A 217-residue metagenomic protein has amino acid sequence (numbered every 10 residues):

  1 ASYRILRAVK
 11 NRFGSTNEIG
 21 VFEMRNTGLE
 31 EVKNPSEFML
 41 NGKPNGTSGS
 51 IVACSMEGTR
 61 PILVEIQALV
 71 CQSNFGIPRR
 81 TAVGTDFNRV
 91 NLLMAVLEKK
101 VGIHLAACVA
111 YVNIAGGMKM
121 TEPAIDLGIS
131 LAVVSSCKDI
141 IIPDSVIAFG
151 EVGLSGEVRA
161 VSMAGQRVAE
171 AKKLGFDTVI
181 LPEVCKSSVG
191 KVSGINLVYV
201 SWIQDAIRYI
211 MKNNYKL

Functional and structural regions predicted by a protein language model:
A1-L217: Peripheral, non-AAA+ core regions of ATP-driven protein-machinery
